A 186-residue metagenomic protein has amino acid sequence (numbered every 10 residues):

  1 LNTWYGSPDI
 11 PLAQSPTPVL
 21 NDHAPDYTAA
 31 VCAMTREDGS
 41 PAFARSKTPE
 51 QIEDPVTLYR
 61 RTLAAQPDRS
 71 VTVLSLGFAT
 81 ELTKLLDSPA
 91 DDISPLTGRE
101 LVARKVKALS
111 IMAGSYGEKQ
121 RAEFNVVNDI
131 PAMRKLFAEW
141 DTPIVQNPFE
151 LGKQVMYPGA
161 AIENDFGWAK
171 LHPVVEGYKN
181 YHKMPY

Functional and structural regions predicted by a protein language model:
L1-Y186: N-terminal acidic, glycine/proline-rich low-complexity segments
